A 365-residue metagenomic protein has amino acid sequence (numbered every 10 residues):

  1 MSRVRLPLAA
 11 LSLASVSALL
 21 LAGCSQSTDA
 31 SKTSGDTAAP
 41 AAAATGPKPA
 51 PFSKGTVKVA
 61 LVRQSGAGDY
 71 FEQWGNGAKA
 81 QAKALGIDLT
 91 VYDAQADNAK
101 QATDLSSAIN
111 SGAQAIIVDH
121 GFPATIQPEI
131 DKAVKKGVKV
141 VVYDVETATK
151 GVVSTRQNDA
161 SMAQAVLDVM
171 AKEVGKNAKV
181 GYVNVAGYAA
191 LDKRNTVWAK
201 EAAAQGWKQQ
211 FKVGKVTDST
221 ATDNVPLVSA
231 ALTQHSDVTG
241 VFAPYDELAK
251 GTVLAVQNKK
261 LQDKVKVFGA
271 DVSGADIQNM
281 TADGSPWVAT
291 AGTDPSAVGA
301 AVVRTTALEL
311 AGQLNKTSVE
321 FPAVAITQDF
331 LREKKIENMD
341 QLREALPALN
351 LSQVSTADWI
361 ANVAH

Functional and structural regions predicted by a protein language model:
S2-L8, C24-H365: A residue-level marker of the well-folded mature domains of exported/periplasmic proteins
